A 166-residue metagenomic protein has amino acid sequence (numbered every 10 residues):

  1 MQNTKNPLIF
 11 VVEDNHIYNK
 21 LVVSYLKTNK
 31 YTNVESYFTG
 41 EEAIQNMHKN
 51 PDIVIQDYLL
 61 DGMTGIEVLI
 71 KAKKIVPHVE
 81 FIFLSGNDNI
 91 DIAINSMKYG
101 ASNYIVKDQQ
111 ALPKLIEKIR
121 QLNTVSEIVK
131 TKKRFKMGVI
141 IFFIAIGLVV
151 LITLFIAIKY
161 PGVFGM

Functional and structural regions predicted by a protein language model:
K5-Y18, V22-L26, V54: Conserved acidic segment of CheY-like receiver
S36-I53: Acidic, metal-coordinating helix/loop segments flanking the phosphotransfer/catalytic sites of two-component signaling
T39, T64-E67, D88: Acidic catalytic/metal-coordinating carboxylates
D57: Active-site residues of response regulator receiver
T64-H78: Short amphipathic alpha-helix used as the core "switch/output" element in two-component signaling
K114-S126: Receiver (REC) domain switch/output surface
